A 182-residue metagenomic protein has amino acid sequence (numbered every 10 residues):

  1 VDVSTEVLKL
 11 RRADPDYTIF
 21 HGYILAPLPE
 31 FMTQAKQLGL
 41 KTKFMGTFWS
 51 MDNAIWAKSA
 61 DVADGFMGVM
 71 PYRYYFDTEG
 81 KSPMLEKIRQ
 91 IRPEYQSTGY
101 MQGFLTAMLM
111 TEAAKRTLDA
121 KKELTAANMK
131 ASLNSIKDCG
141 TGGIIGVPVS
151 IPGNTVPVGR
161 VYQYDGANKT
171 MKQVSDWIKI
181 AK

Functional and structural regions predicted by a protein language model:
V1-L38, Y75-P83: Extracellular/periplasmic Venus flytrap/periplasmic-binding protein
K9-A13, Q34-K41, K58, V69 (+3 more regions): Structured segments of extracytoplasmic/periplasmic soluble domains in secreted or envelope-associated proteins
D16, K41, A63, V156-G159: Active-site lining segments that contact anionic ligands and/or coordinate catalytic metals
I24-P27, Q102-L109: Catalytic-loop motifs flanking and including active-site residues across diverse enzymes
L25, R73, G166-K169, I178-K179: Short, glycine-/Ser/Thr-/acidic-enriched flexible segments
M32-F104, V174-I180: Extracellular/periplasmic periplasmic-binding protein-like sensory domains
Q90-Y100, T111-M171: Segments of small-molecule ligand-sensing domains
